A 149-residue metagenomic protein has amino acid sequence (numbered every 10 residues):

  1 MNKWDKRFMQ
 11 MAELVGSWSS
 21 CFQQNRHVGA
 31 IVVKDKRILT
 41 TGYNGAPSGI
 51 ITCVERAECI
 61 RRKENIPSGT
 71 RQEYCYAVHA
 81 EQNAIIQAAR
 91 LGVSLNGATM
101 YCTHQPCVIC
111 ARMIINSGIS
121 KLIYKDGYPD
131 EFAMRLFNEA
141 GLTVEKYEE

Functional and structural regions predicted by a protein language model:
M1-E149: Zinc-dependent deaminase catalytic domain
